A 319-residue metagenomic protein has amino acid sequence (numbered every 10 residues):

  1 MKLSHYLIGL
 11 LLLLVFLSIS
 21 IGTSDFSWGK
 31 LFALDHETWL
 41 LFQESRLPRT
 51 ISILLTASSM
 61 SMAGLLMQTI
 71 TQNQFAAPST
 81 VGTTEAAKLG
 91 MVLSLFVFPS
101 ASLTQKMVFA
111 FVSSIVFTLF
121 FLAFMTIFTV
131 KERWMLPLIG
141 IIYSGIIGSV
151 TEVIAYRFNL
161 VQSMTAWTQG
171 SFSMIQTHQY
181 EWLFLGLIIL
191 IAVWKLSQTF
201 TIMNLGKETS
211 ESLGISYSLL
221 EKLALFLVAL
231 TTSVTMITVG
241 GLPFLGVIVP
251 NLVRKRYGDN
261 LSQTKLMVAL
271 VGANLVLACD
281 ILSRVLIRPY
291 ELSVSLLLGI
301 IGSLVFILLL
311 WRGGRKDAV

Functional and structural regions predicted by a protein language model:
M1-V319: Alpha-helical transmembrane segments in inner-membrane proteins
